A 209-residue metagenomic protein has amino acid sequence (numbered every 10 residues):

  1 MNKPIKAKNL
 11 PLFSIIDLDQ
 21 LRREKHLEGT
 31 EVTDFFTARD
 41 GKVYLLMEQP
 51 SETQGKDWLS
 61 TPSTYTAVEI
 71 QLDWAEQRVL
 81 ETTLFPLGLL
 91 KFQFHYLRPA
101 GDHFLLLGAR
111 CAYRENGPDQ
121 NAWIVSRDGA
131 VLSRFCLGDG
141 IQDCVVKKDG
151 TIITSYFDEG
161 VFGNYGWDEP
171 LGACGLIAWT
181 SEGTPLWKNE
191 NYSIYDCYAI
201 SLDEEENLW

Functional and structural regions predicted by a protein language model:
M1-A75, K188-Y195: Sequence/structural signature of beta-propeller modules and their immediately flanking N-terminal secretory/stalk
D19-H26, R78-G88, G129-C136, T184-N191: A short beta-strand motif characteristic of beta-propeller blades
L27-D40, P86-G101, C136-K148, S193-D203: Repeated scaffold domains used in trafficking and secretory/extracellular systems, primarily beta-propellers
V43, F104-L105, I152, L208: Hydrophobic beta-strand positions that form the internal "hydrophobic ladder" of WD40/Gbeta-like beta-propeller blades
L46-P62, L106-G117, I153-A173: Short, conserved, GDST-rich strand-edge loop motifs in beta-rich repeat architectures
G55-R110: Blade-loop segments of beta-propeller domains
S60-W74, P118-G129, D168-G183: Beta-propeller blade signature
V145-W209: Solenoidal tandem-repeat scaffolds enriched in leucines and small polar residues
